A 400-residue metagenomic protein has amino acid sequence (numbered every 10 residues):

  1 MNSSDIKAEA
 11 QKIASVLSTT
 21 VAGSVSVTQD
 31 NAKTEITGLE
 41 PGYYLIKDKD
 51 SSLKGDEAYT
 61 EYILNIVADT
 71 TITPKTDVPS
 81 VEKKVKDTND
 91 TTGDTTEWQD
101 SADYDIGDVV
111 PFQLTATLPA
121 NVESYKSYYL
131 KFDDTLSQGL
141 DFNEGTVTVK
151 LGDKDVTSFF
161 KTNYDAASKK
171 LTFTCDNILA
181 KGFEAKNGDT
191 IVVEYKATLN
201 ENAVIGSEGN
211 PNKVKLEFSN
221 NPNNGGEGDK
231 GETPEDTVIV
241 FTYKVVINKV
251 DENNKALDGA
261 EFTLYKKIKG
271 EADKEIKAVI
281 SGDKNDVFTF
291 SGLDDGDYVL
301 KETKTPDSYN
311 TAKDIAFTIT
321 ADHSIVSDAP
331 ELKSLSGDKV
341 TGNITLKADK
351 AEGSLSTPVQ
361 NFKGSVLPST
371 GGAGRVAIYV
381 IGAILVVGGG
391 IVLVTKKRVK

Functional and structural regions predicted by a protein language model:
M1-K400: Solvent-exposed loop/turn and edge beta-strand elements of beta-rich ligand-binding domains
